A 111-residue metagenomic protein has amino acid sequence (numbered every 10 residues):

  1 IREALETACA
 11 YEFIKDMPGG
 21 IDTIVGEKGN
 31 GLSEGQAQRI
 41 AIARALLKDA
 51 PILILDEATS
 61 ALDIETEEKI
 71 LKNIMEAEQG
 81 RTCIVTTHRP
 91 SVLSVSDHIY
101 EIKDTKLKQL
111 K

Functional and structural regions predicted by a protein language model:
I1-I24: Conserved "ABC signature" C-loop
I42, T86: Hydrophobic anchor residue at the start of the ABC signature
L47-P51, G80: A short, proline-enriched helix->beta-strand linker immediately N-terminal to the Walker B motif in ABC-type P-loop
L53-E57: Catalytic Walker B motif of ABC-type/P-loop ATPase nucleotide-binding domains
E67-Q79: Helical segment within the ABC ATPase nucleotide-binding domain
E76-V85, L93: Conserved catalytic loops of ABC-family nucleotide-binding domains
V95-K111: H-loop (His-switch) and adjacent beta-strand-loop-beta switch element of ABC-type ATPase nucleotide-binding domains
